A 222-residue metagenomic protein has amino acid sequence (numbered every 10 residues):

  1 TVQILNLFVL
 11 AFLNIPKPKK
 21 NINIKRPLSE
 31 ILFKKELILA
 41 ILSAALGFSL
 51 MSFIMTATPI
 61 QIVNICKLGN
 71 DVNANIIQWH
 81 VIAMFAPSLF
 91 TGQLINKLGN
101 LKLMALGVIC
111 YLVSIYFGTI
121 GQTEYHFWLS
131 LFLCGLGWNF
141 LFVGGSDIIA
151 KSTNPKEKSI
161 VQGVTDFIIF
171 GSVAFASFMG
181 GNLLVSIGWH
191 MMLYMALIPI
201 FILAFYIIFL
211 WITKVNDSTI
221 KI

Functional and structural regions predicted by a protein language model:
V2-K19, Y206-W211: C-terminal membrane-cytosol helix-exit motif in multi-pass small-molecule transporters
N14-I41: Juxtamembrane intracellular "pre-TM" segments in multi-pass secondary transporters
F33-F53, F132: Pair of pore-lining "gating" transmembrane helices in MFS-fold secondary transporters
T56-V72, I76: Short amphipathic helix-loop junctions that connect adjacent transmembrane helices in Major Facilitator Superfamily/SLC
A86-N100, L184: Helix-to-loop junctions at the C-terminal end of transmembrane segments in multipass secondary transporters
K102-F117, L197: Structural signature of the two symmetry-related core transmembrane helices
F140-T153: Intracellular juxtamembrane helix-capping segments at the cytosolic ends of symmetry-related transmembrane helices
S152, K156-S186: A late C-terminal transmembrane helix in Major Facilitator Superfamily
